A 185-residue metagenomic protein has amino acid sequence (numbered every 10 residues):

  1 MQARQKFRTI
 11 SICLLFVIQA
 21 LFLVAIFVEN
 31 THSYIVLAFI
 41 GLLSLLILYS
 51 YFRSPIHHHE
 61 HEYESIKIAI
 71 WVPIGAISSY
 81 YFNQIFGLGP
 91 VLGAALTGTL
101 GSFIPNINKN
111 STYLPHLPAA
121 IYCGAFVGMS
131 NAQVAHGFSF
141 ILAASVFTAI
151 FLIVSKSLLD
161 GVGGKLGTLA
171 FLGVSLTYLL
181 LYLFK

Functional and structural regions predicted by a protein language model:
M1-S44, Y63-I70, F103-K185: C-terminal transmembrane helix-loop-helix hairpin of multi-pass membrane proteins
I35-V36, R53-S54, S78-Q84: Short, mixed-charge, low-aromatic patches
Y51-H59: Membrane-interface capping segments at transmembrane-helix boundaries
H58-S78: Membrane-water interface at loop-to-transmembrane-helix junctions
V72-K109: Membrane-helix boundary elements
